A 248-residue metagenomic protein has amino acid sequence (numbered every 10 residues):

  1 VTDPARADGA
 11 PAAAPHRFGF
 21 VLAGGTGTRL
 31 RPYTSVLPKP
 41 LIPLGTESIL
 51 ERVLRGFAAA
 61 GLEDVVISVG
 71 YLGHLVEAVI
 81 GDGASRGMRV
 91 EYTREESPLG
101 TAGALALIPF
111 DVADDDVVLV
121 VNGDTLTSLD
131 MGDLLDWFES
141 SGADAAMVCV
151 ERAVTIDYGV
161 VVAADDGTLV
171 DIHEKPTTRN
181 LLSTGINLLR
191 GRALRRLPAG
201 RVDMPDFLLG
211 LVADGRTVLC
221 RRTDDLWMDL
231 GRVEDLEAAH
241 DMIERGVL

Functional and structural regions predicted by a protein language model:
T2-V21, P43, E47-N122, M131-D133 (+2 more regions): Conserved N-terminal catalytic core of the sugar/cofactor nucleotidyltransferase
L22-L30: Conserved adenylation A10 loop of the ANL superfamily
T26, G123-T125: Active-site metal-binding loops of divalent metal-dependent hydrolases
S35-P40: Short alpha-helical oligomerization interface
L62, D115, G142-A143, G215-R216: Short, high-confidence coil segments that cap the C-terminus of an alpha-helix and link into the following beta-strand
L119, L126, G132-E139, R152-T155 (+1 more regions): Catalytic-core segments of class I nucleotidyltransferases/pyrophosphorylases that form NMP-activated intermediates
S141-E151: A short, conserved acidic/glycine-rich loop-to-beta-strand motif that forms the donor nucleotide-sugar/metal
V162-T168: Short acidic-glycine loop/turn motifs at beta-strand connectors
